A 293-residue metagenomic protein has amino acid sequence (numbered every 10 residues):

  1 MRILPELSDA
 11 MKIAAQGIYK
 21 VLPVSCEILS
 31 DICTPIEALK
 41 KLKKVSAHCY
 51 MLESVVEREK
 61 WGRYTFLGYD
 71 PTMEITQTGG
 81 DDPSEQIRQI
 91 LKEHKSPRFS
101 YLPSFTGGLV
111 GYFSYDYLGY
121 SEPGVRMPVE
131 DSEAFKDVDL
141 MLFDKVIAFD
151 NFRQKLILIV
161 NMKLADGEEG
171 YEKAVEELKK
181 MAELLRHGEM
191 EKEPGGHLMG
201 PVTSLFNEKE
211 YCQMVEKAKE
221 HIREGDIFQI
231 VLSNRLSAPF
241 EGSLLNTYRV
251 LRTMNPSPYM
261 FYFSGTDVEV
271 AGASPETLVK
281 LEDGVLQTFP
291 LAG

Functional and structural regions predicted by a protein language model:
M1-G293: Extended alpha-helical targeting/anchoring segments, especially N-terminal organellar/secretory targeting helices
